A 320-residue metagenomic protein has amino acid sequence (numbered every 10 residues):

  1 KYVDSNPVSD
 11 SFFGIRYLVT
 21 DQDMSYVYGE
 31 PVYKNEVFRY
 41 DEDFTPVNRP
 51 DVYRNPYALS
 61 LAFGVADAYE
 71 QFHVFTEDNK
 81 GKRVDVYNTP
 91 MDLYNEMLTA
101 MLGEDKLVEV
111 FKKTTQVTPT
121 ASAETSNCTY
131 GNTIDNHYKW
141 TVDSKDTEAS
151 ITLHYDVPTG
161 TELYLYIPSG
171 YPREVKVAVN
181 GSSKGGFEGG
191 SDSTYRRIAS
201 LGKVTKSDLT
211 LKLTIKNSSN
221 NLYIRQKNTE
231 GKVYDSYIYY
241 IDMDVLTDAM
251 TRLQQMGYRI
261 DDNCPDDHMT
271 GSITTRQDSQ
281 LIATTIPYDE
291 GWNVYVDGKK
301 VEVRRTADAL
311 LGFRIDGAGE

Functional and structural regions predicted by a protein language model:
K1-Y130, T147, I151-L153, Y171-R173 (+4 more regions): Conserved luminal/periplasmic juxtamembrane motif of membrane-embedded glycan-processing enzymes
T114-E320: Active-site-proximal, structured, solvent-exposed surfaces of multi-pass membrane proteins that position macromolecular
